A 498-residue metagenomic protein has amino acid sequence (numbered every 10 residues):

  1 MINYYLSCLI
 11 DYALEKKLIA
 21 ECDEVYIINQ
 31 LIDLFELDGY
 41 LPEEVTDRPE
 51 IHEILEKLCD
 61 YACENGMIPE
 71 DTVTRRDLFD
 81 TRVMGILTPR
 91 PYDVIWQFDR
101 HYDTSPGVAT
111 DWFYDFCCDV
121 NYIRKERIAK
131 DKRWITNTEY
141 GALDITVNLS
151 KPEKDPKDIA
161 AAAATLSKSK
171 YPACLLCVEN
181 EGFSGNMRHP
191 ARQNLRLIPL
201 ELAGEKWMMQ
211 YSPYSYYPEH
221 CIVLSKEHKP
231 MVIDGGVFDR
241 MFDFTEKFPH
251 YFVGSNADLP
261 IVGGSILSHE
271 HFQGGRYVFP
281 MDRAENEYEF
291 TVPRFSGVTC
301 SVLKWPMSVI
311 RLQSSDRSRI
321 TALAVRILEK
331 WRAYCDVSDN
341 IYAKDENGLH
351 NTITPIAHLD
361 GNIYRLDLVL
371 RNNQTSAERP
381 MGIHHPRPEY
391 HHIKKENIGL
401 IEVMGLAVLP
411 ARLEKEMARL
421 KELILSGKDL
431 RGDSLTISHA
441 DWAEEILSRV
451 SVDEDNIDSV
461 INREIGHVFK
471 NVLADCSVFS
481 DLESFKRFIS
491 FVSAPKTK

Functional and structural regions predicted by a protein language model:
M1-P230, K304-P306, T321, K330-K498: Active-site microenvironments that recognize anionic phosphate/pyrophosphate groups
N194-R196, H228-V253: Helical scaffold of the NTase/Pol beta-like nucleotidyltransferase catalytic core
W207-S212, V237-T245, T291-V298: Structured alpha-helical segments in the cores of large, soluble enzyme domains
I233-R240, R319, L323, I461: Short amphipathic alpha-helical segments
R240-F244, R326, V468: Amphipathic alpha-helical segments that form well-ordered structural scaffolds and often line/cohere around active
T245-S268, G274-L328, R332-C335: Catalytic or ion-translocation cores adjacent to nucleophile or general acid/base/metal-coordination motifs in diverse
